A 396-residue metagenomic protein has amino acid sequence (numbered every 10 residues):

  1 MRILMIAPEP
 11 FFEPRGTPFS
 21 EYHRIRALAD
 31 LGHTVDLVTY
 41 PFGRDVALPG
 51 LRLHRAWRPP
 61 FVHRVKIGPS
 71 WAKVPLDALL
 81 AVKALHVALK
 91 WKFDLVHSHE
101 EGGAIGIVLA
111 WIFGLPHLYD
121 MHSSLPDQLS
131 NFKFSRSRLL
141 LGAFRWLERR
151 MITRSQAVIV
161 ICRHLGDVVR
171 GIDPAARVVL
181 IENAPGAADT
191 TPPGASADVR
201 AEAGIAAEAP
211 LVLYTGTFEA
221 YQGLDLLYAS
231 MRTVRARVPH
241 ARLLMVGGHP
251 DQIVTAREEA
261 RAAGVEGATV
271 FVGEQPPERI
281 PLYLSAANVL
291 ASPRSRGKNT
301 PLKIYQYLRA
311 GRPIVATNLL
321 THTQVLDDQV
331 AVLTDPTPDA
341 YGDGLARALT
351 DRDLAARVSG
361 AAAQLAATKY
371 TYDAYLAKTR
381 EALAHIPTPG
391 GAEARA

Functional and structural regions predicted by a protein language model:
M1-D45, A157, V234: N-terminal subdomain of nucleotide-sugar transferases
H23, V82-L89, A104, V108-I112 (+2 more regions): Membrane-proximal helix-turn-helix segments that form the acceptor-binding/catalytic region of lipid-linked
Q156, L282-N299, R312: Acidic donor-binding loop of glycosyltransferase active sites
H164, A184: Carbohydrate-associated surface elements
T191-I205: A short helix/loop element that forms part of the nucleotide-sugar donor recognition site in Leloir-type
P210, L354-K369, K378-E381: A short, well-ordered alpha-helix in the C-terminal region of glycosyltransferases
V254-E278: Nucleotide-activated donor-binding/catalytic signature segment of Leloir-type glycosyltransferases, i.e., the conserved
D328-D339, R347-D353: Conserved acidic donor-binding segment of nucleotide-sugar-dependent glycosyltransferases
